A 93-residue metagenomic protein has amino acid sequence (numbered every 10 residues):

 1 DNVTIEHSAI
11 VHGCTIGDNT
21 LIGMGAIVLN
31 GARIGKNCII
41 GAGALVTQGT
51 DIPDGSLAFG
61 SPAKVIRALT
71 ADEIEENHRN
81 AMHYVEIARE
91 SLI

Functional and structural regions predicted by a protein language model:
D1-A9, C14, N19-A26, A32 (+3 more regions): A structural motif detector for beta-strand N-caps
T4-I5, A9-I10, L57-I93: C-terminal segments of enzyme domains that contribute to small-molecule binding surfaces
V28, D51, K64-A68: Residue-level preference for alpha-helix termini and adjacent loops
